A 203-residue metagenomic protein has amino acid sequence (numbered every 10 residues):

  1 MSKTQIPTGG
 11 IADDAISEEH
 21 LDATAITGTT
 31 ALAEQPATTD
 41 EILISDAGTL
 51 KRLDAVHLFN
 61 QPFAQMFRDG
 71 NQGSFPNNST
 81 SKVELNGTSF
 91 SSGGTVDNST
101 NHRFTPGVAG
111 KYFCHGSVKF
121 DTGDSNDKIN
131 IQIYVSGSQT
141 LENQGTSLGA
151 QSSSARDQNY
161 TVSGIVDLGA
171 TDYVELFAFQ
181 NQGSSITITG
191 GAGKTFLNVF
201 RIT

Functional and structural regions predicted by a protein language model:
M1-N60: Fibrous stalk/shaft segments of extracellular and virion attachment machinery
D40, V108, A170-D172: Surface-exposed loop/turn positions
A55-N60, G70-N71, T146-S152: A short, sequence-level motif marking secondary-structure junctions
N60-N86: Predominantly extracellular/luminal regions of secreted and cell-surface proteins, especially disulfide-bonded
V83-D97: Edge strands and adjacent loops of beta-rich recognition modules
G94-T100, H115-D172, F177-F196, F200-T203: Terminal beta-strand-rich extracellular "head" domains that mediate receptor/glycan or other ligand binding
P106-F113: Extended extracellular/luminal ectodomain segments enriched in beta-structured repeat modules
